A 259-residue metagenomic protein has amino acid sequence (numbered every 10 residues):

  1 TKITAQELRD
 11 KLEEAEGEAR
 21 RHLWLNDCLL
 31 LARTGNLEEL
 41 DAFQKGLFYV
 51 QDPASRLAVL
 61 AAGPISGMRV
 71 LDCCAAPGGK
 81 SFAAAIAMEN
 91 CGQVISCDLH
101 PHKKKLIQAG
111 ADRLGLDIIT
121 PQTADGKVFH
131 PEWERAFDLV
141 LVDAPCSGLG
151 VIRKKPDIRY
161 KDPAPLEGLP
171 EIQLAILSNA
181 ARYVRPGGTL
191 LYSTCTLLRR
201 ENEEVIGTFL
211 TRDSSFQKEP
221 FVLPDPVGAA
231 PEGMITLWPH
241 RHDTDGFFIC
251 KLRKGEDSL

Functional and structural regions predicted by a protein language model:
T1-L259: S-adenosylmethionine
